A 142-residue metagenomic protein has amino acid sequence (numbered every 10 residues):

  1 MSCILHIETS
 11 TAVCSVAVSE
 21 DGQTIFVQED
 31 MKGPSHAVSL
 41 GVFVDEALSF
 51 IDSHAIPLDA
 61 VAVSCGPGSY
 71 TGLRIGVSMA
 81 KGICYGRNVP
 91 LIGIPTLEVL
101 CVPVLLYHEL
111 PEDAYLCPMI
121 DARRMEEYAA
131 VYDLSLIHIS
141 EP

Functional and structural regions predicted by a protein language model:
M1-C65: N-terminal beta-alpha supersecondary unit
V18-E20, A130-L134: Short beta-strand-to-turn element immediately C-terminal to the catalytic PLP-Schiff-base lysine in fold type I
I51-L58, Y85-I94, E109-P111: Phosphate-handling active-site elements
A62-T96: DPxDG-like acidic metal-binding loop motif
I94-L116: Conserved phosphate-binding catalytic cores of ATP/NTP-utilizing and phosphoryl-transfer enzymes
S135-P142: Residue-level detector of conserved catalytic or cofactor/ligand-binding positions in enzyme active sites
